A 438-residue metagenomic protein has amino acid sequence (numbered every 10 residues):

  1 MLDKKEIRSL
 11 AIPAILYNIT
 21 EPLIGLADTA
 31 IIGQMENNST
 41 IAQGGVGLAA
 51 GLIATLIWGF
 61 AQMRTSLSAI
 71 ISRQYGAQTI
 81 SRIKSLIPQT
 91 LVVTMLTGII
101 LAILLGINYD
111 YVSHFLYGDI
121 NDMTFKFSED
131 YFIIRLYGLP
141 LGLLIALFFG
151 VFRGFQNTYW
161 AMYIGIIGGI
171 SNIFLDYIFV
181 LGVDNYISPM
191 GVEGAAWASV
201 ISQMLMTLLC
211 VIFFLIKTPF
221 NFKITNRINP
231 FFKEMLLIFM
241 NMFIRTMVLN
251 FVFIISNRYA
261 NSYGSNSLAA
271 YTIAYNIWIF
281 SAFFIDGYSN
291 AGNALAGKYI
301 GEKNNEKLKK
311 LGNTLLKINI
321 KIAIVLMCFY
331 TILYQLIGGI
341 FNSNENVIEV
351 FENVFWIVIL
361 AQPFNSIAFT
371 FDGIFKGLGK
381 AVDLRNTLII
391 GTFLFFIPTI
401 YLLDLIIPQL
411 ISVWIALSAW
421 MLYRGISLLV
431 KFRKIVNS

Functional and structural regions predicted by a protein language model:
M1-A14, I71-G138, I187-M240, A296-A361 (+1 more regions): Short alpha-helical transmembrane segments in multi-pass integral membrane proteins
L2-A30, Q34-N38, G51-S66, I70 (+6 more regions): N-terminal transmembrane alpha-helices
S9-T29, I134, G168, S202-M206 (+4 more regions): Transmembrane helical elements of multi-pass membrane transporters/channels
A14, N18, A30, A69 (+14 more regions): Transmembrane alpha-helix boundary and packing residues in multipass membrane permease domains and related
L23-G44, S113-D122, I178-M190, M247-F280 (+2 more regions): Helix-terminus/linker motif at the lipid-water interface of multi-pass membrane proteins
A27, A54, S66, I103 (+14 more regions): Transmembrane alpha-helix boundary/anchor motif
Q43-I103, G142-Q156, W160-A161, A270-Y334 (+2 more regions): Small-residue-rich hydrophobic transmembrane alpha-helices
A61-R64, I134-R153, A161-G169, A195-C210 (+4 more regions): Short runs within selected transmembrane alpha-helices of multi-pass transporters and secretion channels
